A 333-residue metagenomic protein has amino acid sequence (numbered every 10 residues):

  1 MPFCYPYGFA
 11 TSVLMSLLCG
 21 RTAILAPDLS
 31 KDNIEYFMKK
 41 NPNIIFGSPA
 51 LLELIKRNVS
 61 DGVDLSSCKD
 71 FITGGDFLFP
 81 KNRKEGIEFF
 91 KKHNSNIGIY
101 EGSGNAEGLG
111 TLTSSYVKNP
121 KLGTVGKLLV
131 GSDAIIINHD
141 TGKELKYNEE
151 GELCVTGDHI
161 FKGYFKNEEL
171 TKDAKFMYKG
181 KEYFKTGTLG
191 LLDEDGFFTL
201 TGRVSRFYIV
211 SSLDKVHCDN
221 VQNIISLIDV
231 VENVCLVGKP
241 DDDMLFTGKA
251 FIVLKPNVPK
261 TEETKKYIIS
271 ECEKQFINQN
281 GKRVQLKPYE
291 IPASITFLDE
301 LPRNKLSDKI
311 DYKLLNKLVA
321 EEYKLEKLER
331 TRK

Functional and structural regions predicted by a protein language model:
M1-Y5, D158-H159, F176-G180, L189-D193 (+5 more regions): AMP-binding (ANL) adenylation modules
C4-I44, N58: Conserved AMP-binding/adenylation subdomain of ANL enzymes
P42-G47, K56-K121, D133: Gly/Ser/Thr-rich phosphate-binding loop
S67, G131, V230-N233, E300: Glycine-centered tight turns that cap/initiate beta-strands
G98-I99, K185, E232-G238: A short linear hydrophobic-aromatic micro-motif
I135-C154, L191-D195, V230, P259-K265 (+1 more regions): Conserved beta-loop-beta connector loops within the AMP-binding
N148, C154-C218, L227, M244 (+1 more regions): Conserved ATP-binding/catalytic segment of the ANL
Y208, C235-P240, K249-F251, I269-K333: Conserved C-terminal "lid"/linker of ANL adenylate-forming enzymes
